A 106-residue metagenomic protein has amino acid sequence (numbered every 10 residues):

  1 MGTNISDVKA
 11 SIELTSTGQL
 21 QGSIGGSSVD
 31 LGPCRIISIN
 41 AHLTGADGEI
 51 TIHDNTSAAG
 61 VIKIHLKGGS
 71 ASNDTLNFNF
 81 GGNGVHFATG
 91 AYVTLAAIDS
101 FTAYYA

Functional and structural regions predicted by a protein language model:
G2-A106: Surface-exposed, low-hydrophobicity beta-strand/loop segments enriched in small/polar/acidic residues
